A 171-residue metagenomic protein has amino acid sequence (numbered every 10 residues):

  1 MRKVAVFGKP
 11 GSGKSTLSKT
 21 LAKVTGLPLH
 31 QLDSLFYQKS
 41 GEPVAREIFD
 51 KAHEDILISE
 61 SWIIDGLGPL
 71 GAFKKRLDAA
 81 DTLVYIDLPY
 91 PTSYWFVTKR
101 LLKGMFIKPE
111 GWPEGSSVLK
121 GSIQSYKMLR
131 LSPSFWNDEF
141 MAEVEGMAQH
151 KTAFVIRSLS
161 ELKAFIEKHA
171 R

Functional and structural regions predicted by a protein language model:
V6: Hydrophobic anchor at the beta1->P-loop junction of P-loop NTPases
K9: P-loop (Walker A) phosphate-binding loop of NTP-binding proteins
S12: ATP-binding Walker
S15: Walker A/P-loop
V24, M128-R171: NTP-dependent small-molecule kinase module
H30-T82: Conserved nucleotide-sensing/catalytic segment adjacent to the nucleotide-binding pocket in NTP-handling enzymes
L88-W136: A glycine- and Lys/Arg-enriched "phosphate-lid" helix/loop adjacent to the NTP-binding pocket of small-molecule kinases
